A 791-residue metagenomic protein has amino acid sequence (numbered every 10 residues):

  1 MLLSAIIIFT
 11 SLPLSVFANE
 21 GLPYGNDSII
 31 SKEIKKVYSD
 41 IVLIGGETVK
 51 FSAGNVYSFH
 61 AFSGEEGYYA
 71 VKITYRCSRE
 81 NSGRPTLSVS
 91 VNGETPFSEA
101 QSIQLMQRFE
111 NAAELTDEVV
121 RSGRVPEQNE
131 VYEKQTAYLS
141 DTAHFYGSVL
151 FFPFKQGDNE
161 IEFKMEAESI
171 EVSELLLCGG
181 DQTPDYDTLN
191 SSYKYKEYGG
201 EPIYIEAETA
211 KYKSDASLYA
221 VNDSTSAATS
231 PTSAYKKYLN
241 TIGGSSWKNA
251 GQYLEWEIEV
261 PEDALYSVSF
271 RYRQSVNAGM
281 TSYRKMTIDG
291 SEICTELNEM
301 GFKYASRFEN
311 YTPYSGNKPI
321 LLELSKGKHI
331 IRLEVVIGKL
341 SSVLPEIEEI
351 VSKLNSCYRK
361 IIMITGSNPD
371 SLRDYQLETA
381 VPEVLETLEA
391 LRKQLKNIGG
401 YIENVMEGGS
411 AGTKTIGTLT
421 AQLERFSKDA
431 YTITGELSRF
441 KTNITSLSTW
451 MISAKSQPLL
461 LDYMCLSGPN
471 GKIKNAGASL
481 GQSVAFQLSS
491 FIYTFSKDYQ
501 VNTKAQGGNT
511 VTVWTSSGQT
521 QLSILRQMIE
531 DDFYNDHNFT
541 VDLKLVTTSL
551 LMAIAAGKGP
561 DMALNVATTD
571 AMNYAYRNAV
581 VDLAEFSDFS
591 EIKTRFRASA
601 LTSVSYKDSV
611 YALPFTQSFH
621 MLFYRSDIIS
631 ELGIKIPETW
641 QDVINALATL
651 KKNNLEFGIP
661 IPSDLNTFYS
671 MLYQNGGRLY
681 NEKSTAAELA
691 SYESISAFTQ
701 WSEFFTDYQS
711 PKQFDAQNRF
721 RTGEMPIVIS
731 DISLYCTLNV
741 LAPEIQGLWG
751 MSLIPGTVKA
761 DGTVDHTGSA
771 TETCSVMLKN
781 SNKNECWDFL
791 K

Functional and structural regions predicted by a protein language model:
F9-E20: Sec-dependent signal peptide cleavage junction
N19-G468: Extracytoplasmic
E65, E262, A742-K791: Extracytoplasmic/periplasmic substrate-recognition and gating elements
Q487-G507, T568-M621, D642-I644, Q746-P755 (+1 more regions): Hinge/lid segment of periplasmic solute-binding proteins
Q506-Q519, F533, F539-K544, M562 (+2 more regions): Short, well-ordered beta-strand elements
D531-S599, S603, S626-E638, P726-I727 (+2 more regions): Extracytoplasmic "Venus flytrap"/periplasmic binding protein-like
A575-N578, R597-I636, L655, I661-T685 (+2 more regions): Periplasmic solute-binding protein
S684-Q713: Glycine-centered hinge/linker elements that transmit conformational signals in sensory and ligand-binding systems
